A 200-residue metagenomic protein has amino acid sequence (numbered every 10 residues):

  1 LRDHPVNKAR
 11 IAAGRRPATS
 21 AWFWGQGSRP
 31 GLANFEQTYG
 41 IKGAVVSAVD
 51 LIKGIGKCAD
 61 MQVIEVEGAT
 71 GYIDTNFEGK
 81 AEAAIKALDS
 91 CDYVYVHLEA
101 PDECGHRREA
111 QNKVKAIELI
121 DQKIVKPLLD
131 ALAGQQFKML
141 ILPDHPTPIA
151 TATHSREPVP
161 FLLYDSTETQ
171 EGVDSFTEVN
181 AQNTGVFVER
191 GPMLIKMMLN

Functional and structural regions predicted by a protein language model:
L1-N200: Feature captures the catalytic ectodomains and active-site-proximal regions of enzymes that hydrolyze or transfer
